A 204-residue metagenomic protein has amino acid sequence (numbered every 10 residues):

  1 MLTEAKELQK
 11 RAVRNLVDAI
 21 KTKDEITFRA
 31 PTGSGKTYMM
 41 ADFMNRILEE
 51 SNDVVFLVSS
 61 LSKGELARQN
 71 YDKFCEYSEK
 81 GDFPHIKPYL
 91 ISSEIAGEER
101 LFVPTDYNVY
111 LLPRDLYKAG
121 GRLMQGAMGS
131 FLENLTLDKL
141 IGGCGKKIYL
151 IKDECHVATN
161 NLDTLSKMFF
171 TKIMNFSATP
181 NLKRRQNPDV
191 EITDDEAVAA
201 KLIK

Functional and structural regions predicted by a protein language model:
M1-R29: Conserved pre-motif I regulatory segment
L16, D42-I47: Hydrophobic residues on the short alpha-helix immediately C-terminal to a glycine-rich phosphate/catalytic loop
T22-F43: Walker A/P-loop
E25-T27, V55-L57, Y107-V109, Y149: Residue-level preference for the first positions of well-ordered beta-strands
G33, L61, A178: Conserved H-loop
T37-D42, N52-D82, R114-K118: Conserved Walker A/P-loop ATP-binding site and its immediately adjacent core in helicase/helicase-like ATPase domains
N45, D115-K204: Signature of the SF2 helicase/ATPase Hel1-core->accessory helical subdomain module
E79-G129: Inter-Walker segment of RecA-like/P-loop motor cores
